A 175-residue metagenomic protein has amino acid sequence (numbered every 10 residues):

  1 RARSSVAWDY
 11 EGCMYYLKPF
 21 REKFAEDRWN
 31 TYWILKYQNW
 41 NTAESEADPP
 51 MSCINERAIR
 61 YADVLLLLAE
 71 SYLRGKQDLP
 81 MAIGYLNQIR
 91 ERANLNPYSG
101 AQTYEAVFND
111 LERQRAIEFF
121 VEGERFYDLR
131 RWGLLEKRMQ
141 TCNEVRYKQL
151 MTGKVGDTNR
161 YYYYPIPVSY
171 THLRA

Functional and structural regions predicted by a protein language model:
R3-R174: Acidic/polar-rich alpha-helix caps and helix-coil junctions
